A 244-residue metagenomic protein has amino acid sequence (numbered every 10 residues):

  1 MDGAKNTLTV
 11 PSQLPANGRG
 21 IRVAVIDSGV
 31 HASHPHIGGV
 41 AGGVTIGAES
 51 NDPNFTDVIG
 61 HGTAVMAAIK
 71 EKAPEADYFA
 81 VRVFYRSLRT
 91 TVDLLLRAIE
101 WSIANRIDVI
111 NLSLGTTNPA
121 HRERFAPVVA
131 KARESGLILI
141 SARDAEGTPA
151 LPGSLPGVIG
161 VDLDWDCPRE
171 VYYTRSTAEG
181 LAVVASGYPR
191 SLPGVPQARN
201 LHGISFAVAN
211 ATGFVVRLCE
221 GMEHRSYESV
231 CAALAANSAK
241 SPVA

Functional and structural regions predicted by a protein language model:
M1-A76, R97, W165, L181 (+1 more regions): Active-site core segment of subtilase-fold serine proteases
M1-V10, I107-N111, E220-A244: C-terminal subdomain of the subtilisin-like protease fold in secreted/lumenal serine endopeptidases
P11-G18, T90-N111, R122-L137, G147-G160 (+1 more regions): Mature extracellular/periplasmic domains of secretome proteins
V25, A64-A67, E71-K72, E100 (+5 more regions): Structured catalytic cores of enzymes that bind and process phosphorylated ligands/cofactors
H31, F84, C167, Y188-S191 (+1 more regions): Active-site/binding-pocket entry motifs
N51-T117, T212: Subtilisin-like peptidase catalytic core
L139-R143: Short beta-strand elements of ligand-binding domains
T148-E220: Extracellular S/T/G-rich loop segment that most often corresponds to the catalytic His/Ser-adjacent loop
